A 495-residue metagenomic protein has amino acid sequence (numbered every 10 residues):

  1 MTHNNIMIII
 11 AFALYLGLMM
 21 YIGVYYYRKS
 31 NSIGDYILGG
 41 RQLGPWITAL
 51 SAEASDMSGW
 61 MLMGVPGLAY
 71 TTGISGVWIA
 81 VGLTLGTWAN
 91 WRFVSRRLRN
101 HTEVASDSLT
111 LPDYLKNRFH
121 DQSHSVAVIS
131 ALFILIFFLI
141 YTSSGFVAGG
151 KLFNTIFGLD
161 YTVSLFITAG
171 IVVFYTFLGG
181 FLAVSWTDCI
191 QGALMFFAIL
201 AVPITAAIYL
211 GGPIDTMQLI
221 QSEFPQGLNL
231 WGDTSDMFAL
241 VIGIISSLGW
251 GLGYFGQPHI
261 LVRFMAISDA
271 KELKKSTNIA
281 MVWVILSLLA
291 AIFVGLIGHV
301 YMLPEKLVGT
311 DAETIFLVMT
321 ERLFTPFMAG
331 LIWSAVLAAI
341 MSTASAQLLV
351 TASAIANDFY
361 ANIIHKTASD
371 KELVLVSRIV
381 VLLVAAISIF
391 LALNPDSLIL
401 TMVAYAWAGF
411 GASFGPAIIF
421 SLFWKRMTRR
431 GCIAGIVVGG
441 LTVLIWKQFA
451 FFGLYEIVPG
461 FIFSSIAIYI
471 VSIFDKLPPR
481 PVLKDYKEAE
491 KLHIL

Functional and structural regions predicted by a protein language model:
M1-L495: Membrane-embedded helix-loop-helix hairpins and adjacent transmembrane boundary segments in multi-pass transporters
